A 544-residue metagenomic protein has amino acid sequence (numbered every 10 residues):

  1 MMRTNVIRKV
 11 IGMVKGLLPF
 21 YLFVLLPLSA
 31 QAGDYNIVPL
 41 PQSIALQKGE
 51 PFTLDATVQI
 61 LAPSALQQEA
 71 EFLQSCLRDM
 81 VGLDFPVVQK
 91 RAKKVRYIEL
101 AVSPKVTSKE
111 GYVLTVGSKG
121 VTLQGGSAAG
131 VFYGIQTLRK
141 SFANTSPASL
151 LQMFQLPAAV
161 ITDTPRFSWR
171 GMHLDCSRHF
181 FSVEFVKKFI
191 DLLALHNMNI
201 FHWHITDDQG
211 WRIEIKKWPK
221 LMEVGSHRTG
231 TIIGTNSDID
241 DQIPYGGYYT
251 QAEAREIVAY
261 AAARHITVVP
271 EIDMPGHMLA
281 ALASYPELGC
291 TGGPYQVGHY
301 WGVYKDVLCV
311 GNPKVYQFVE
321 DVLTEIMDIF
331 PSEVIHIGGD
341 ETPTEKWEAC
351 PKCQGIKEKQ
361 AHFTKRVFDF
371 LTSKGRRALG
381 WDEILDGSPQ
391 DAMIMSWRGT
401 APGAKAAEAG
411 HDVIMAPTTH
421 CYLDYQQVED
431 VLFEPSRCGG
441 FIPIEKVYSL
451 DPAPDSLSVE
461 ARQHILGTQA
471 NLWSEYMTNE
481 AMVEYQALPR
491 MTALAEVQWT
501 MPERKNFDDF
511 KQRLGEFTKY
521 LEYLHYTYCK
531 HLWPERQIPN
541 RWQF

Functional and structural regions predicted by a protein language model:
M2-L18: Bacterial N-terminal signal peptides that target proteins for export
K15-P27: Bacterial N-terminal signal peptides
A32-F167, M482, V497-H525, C529: Contiguous, structured surface segment used for ligand recognition
V38-L40, L46-Q47, L54, E256 (+2 more regions): Substrate-binding groove of N-acetylhexosamine-processing glycoside hydrolases
Q68-E69, F180-S182, D208-E214, P275-A281 (+6 more regions): Flexible loop/turn segments at secondary-structure boundaries
L83, M198, R264-I266, R376 (+1 more regions): Short glycine/serine/threonine/alanine-rich loop segments
T107-D306, V310-Q317, V322-V334, R366 (+2 more regions): Feature activates predominantly on carbohydrate-active enzymes
R170-H173, D238-I239, E341-Q354, P389: Short, conserved helix/loop micro-motifs enriched in His/Cys and acidic residues
